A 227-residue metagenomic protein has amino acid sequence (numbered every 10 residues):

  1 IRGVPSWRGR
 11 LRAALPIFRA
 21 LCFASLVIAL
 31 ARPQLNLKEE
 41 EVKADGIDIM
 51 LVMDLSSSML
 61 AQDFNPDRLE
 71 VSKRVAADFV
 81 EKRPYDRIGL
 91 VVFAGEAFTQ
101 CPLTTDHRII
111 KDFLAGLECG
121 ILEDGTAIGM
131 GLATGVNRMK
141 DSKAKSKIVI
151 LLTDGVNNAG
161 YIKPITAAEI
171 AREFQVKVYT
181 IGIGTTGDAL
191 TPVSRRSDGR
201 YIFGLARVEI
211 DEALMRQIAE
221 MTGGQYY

Functional and structural regions predicted by a protein language model:
I1-I28: Juxtamembrane linker/hinge segments adjacent to transmembrane helices in membrane proteins
G3-S6, G95, Y179: An N-terminal domain-start capping segment
R32-K147, I162: Membrane-embedded segments
L55, D154-G155: Residues immediately flanking
E123-T126, N137, I148, G155-Q217 (+1 more regions): VWA/integrin I-like adhesion module and closely mimicked acidic/polar interface patches used
Q225-Y227: Short acidic-hydrophobic, aromatic-tinged amphipathic segments that line or gate anion-handling sites
